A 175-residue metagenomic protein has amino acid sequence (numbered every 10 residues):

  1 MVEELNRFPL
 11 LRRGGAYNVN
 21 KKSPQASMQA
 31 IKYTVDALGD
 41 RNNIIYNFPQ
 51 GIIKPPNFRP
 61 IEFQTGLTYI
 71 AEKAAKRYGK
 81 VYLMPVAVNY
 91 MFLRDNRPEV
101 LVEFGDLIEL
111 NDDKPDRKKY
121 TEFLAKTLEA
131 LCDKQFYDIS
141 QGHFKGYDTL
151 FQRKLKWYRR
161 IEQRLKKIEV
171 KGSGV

Functional and structural regions predicted by a protein language model:
M1-Q25: Catalytic core of membrane glycerolipid acyltransferases/transacylases, capturing the structured, soluble-facing
P24-V175: Non-catalytic C-terminal accessory region of glycerolipid acyltransferases and related lyso-lipid remodeling enzymes
